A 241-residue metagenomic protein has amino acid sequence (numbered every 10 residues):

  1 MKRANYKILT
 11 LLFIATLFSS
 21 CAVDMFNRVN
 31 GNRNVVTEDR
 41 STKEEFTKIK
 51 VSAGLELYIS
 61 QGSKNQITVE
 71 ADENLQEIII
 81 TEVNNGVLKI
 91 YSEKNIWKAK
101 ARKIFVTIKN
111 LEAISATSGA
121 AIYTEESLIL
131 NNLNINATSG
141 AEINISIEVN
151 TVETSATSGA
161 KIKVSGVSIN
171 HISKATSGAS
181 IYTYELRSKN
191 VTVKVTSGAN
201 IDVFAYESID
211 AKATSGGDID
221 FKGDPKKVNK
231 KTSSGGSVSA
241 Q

Functional and structural regions predicted by a protein language model:
K2-F13, S20-Q76, K89-F105, Y123 (+1 more regions): Short acidic/polar N-terminal linker immediately downstream of export determinants
D39-R40, F46-I59, K103-V106, L111-Q241: Extended, compositionally simple hydrophobic/Ser/Thr-rich segments that build repetitive fibrous architectures
S52, T81-V83: Solvent-exposed adhesion/ligand-recognition segments of exported proteins
